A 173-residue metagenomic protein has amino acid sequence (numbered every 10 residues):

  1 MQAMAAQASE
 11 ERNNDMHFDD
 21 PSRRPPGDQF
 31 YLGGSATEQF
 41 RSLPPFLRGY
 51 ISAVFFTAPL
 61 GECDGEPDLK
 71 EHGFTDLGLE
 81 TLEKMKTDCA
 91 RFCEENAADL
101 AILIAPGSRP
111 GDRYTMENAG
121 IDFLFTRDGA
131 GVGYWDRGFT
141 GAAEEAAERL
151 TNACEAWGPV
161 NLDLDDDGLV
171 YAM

Functional and structural regions predicted by a protein language model:
Q2-D112: Long, contiguous N-terminal structural blocks used for assembly/anchoring
T87-D166: Amphipathic protein-protein interaction modules
D165-M173: Long, highly charged low-complexity segments enriched in Glu/Asp and Lys/Arg with interspersed Ser/Thr
